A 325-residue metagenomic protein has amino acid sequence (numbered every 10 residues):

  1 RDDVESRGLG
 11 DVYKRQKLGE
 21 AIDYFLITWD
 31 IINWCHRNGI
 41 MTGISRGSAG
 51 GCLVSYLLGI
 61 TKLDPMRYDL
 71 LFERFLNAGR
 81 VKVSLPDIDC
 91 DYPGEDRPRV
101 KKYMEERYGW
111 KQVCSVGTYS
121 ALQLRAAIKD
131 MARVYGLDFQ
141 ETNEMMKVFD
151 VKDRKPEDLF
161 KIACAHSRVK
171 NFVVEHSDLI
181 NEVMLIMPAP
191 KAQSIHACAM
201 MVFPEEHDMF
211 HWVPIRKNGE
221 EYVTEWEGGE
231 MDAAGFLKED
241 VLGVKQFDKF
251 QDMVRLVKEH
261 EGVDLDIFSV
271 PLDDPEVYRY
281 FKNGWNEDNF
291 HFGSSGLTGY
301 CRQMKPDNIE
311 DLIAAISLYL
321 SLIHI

Functional and structural regions predicted by a protein language model:
R1, S6-G10, K14-I323: Alpha-helical scaffold/interaction cores of sigma-54-like transcription cofactors and many family A DNA polymerases
